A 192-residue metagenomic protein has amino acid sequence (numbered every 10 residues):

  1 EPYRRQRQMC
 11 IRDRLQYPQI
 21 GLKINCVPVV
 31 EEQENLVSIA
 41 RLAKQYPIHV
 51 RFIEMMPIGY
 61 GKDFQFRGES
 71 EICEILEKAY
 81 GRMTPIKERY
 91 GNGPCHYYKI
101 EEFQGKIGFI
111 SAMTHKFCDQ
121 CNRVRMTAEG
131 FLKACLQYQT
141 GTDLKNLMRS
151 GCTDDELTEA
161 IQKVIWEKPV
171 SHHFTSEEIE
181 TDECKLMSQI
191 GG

Functional and structural regions predicted by a protein language model:
E1-R7, I11: Single conserved hydrophobic/aromatic residue that forms the stacking wall/gate of nucleotide- or nucleobase-binding
R4, A112-H115: Processing junctions and N-termini across compartments
Q6, N35, E156: Charged catalytic carboxylate motif
R12, Q16-K106, A112, N146-M148: Radical SAM enzyme [4Fe-4S]-AdoMet core and its adjacent flexible, acidic and glycine-rich loops/tails across
I107-F109, A134-C135: Short capping micro-motif at the N-terminus of alpha-helices
K116-G192: Radical SAM enzyme core and accessory elements
